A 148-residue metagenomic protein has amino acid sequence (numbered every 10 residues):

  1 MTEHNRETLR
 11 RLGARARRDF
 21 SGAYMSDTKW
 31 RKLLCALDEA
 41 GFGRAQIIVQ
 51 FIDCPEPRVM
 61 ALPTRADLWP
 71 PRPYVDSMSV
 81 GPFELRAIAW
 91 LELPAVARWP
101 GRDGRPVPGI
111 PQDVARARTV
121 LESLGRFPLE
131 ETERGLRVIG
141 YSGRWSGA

Functional and structural regions predicted by a protein language model:
M1-E131, S142-A148: Structured alpha/beta or helical-core interaction and ligand-binding surfaces enriched in interleaved
G135-G140: Minor-groove-contacting beta-hairpin "wing" of winged helix-turn-helix DNA-binding domains
